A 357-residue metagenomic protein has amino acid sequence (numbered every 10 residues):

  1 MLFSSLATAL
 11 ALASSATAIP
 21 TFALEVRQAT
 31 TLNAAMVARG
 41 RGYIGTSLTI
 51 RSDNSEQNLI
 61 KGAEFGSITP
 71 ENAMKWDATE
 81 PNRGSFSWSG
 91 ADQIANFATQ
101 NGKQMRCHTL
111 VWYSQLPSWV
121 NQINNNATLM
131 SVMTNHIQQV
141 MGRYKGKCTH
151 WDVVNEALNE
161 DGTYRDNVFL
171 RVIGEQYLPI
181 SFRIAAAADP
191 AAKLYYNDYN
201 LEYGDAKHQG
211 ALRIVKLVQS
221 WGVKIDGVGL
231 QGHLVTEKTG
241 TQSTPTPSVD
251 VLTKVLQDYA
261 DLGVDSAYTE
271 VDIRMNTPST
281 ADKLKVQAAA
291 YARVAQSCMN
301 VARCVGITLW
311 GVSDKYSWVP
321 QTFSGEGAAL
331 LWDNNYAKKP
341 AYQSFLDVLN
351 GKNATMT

Functional and structural regions predicted by a protein language model:
M1-R27: Fungal secretory targeting signals
L24-A73: Boundary/entry segment of secreted carbohydrate-active catalytic domains
V26-A34, E80, S118-I123, Q139 (+5 more regions): Aromatic-rich peripheral "rim/lid" segments of glycoside hydrolase catalytic domains that contact and position glycan
N33, A63-P81, S89-L201, V264 (+1 more regions): Substrate-binding cleft and catalytic face of glycoside hydrolase catalytic domains, especially the flexible beta-alpha
T46-N58, W76-S89, L158-T163, L201-G210 (+4 more regions): Acidic-and-aromatic substrate-binding clefts and catalytic sites of carbohydrate-active enzymes
L48-E64, S131-V140, A206-V218, L252 (+1 more regions): Short, acidic/polar
K61-S67, N126-L129, Q139-T149, V215-G227 (+2 more regions): Structural recognition of alpha->loop->beta junctions
S87-S89, Q93-Q104, V172-L194, G204-S279 (+1 more regions): Glycoside hydrolase catalytic-domain groove-lining segments
